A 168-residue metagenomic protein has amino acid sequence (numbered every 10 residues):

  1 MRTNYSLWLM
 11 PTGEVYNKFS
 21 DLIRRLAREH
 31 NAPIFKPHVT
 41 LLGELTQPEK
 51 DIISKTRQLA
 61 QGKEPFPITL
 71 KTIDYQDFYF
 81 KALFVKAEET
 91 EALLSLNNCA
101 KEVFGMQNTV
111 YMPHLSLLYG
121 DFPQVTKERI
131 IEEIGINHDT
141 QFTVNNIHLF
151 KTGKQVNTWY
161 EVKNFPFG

Functional and structural regions predicted by a protein language model:
M1-P67, E89-T143, Q155-G168: Basic, often amphipathic N-terminal segments
K71-F80, S116, I147-N157: Short proline/glycine- and acidic-rich turn/helix-capping motifs at secondary-structure junctions
